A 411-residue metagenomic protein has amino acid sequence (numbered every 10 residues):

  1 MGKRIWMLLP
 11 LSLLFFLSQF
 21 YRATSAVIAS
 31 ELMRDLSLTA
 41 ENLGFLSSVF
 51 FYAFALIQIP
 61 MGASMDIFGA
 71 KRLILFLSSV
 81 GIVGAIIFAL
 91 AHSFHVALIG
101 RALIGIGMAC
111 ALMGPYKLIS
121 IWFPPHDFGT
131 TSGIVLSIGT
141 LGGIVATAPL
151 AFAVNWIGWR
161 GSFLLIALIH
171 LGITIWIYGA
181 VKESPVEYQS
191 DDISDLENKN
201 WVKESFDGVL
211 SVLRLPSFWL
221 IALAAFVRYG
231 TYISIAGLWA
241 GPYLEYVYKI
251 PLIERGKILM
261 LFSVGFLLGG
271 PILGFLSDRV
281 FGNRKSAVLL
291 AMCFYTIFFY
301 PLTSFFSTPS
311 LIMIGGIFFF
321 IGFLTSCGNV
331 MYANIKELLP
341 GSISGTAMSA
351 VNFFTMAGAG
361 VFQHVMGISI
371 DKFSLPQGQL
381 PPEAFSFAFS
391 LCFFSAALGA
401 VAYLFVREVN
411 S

Functional and structural regions predicted by a protein language model:
M1, P185-A222: Juxtamembrane intracellular "pre-TM" segments in multi-pass secondary transporters
W6-A40, L56, M61, I235-G241 (+1 more regions): Extracytoplasmic
S25-A26, L215-P271, A359-G367: Extracytoplasmic gate region of multi-pass secondary transporters
S37, G69, L90-V96, G107 (+4 more regions): Helix-breaking motifs and short loop linkers at transmembrane-helix boundaries and internal kinks in secondary membrane
L56-H95: Conserved MFS/SLC helix-loop-helix module at the cytosolic interface between two early adjacent transmembrane helices
I67-S78, D278-M292: Cytoplasmic membrane-interface "Motif A"-like loop-to-helix N-cap segments of 12-TM Major Facilitator Superfamily
G100-G139: Cytoplasmic helix-loop-helix junction between adjacent transmembrane helices in 12-TM secondary transporters
V135-V186: Helix-loop-helix hairpin linking two adjacent transmembrane segments in secondary transporters
